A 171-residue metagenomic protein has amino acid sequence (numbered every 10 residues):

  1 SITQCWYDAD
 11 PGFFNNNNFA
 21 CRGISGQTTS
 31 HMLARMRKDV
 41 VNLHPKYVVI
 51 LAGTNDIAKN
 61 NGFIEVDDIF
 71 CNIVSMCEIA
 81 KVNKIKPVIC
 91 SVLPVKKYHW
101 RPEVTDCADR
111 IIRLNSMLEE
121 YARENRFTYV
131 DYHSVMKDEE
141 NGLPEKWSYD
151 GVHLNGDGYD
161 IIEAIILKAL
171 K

Functional and structural regions predicted by a protein language model:
S1-C5, S25-T29, T54-A58, L93-K97 (+1 more regions): Solvent-exposed loop/turn segments at secondary-structure junctions within structured extracellular/periplasmic domains
S1-Y47: Serine-esterase "nucleophile elbow" of acetyl-processing enzymes
N15-S30, A58-I64, P102, G151: Acidic/histidine-rich helix-loop elements that form or flank divalent-metal/phosphate-binding sites at the catalytic
K46, N83-K86, F127: A short helix->loop->beta-strand "cap" motif at the edges of active sites that frequently abuts
L51-I57, C77-I112: Active-site segments of SGNH/GDSL-like serine hydrolases that catalyze O-acetyl group transfer/hydrolysis on lipids
E65-V74, R110-L114: Charged helix-capping and loop-helix junction motifs
L93-K171: Catalytic His-Asp segment of secreted/periplasmic serine-dependent ester chemistry enzymes
